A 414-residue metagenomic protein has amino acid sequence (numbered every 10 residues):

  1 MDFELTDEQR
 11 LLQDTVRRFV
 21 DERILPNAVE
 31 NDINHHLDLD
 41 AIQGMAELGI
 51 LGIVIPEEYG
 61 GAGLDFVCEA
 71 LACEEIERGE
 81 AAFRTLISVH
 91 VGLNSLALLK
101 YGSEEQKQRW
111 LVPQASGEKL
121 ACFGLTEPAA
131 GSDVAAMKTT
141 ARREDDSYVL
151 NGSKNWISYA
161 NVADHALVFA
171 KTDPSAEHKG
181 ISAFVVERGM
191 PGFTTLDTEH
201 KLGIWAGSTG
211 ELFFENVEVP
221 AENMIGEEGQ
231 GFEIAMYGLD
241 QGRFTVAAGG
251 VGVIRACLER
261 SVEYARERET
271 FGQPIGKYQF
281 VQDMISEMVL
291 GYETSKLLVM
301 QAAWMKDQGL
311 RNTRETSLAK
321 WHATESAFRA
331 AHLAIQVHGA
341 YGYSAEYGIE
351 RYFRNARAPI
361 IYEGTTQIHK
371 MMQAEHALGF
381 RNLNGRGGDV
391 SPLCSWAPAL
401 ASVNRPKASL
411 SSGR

Functional and structural regions predicted by a protein language model:
M1-V89, Y101-Q106, P113, G117-E118 (+6 more regions): Alpha-helical interface subdomain recognition
L64-D65, D133-A135, Y159-A163, E177-G180 (+2 more regions): Short glycine/proline-enriched turns and hinge-like loops at secondary-structure junctions
I87, Q114, A129-S132, W156-Y159 (+2 more regions): Short Gly/Pro-enriched turn/cap motifs at secondary-structure boundaries
S95-Y101, F123, A135, S175: Flexible, glycine-rich active-site loops centered on histidine and acidic residues that chelate a metal or position
K107, G124-E127, M137, S153-W156 (+2 more regions): Glycine-rich, charged/polar anion/phosphate-binding loops that engage phosphate groups from diverse ligands
G117-L125: A short, Trp-centered hydrophobic/proline-enriched beta-strand micro-motif
A136, G189-P220: Flexible, small-/acidic-enriched active-site or ligand-binding loops
S147, N151-T195: A short core secondary-structure module
